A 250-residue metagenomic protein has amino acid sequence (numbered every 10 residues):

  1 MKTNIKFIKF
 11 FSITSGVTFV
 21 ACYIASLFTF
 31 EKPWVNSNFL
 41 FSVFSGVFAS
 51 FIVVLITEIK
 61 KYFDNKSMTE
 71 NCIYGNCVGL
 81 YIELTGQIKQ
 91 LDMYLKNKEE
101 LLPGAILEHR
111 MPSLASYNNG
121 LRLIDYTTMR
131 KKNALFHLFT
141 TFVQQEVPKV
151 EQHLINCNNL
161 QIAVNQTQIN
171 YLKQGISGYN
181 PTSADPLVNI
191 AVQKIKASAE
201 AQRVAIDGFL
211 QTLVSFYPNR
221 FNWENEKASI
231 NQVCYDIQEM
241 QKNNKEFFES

Functional and structural regions predicted by a protein language model:
M1-K2: Short, Lys/Arg-rich, polar N-terminal cytosolic tail immediately upstream of the first transmembrane signal-anchor
F7-D64: Membrane-embedded hydrophobic alpha-helical segments
F39, V43, D64, M68-G75 (+4 more regions): Short, solvent-exposed segments of well-ordered alpha helices
F51-I52, N71, A228, Y235: Residue-level marker of intrinsically disordered, low-complexity segments enriched for small/polar residues
L55-L107: Amphipathic, membrane-active segments
K89-S250: Interfacial alpha-helical end/capping and short helix-turn segments at domain and membrane boundaries
